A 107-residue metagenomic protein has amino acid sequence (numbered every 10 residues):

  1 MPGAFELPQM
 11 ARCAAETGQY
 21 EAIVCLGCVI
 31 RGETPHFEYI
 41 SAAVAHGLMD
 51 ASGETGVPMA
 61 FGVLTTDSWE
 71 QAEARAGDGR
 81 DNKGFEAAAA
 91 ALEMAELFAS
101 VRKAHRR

Functional and structural regions predicted by a protein language model:
M1-F5: Short beta->alpha junction loops
E6-L48: Glycine-rich phosphate-binding loop
F37, V44-R107: C-terminal binding/interaction regions
